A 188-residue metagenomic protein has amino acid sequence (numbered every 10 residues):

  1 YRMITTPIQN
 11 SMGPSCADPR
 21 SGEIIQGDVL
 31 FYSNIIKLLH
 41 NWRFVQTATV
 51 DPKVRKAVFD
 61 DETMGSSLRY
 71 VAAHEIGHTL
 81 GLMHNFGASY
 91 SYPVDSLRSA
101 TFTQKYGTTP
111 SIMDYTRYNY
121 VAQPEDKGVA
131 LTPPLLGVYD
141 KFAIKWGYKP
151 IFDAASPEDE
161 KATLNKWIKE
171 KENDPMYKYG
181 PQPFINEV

Functional and structural regions predicted by a protein language model:
Y1-T79, G107-T108, Y118-V121: Metzincin-family zinc-dependent endopeptidase catalytic domain
M3, P19, F31, H84 (+3 more regions): Generic structural "secondary-structure junction" signal
I35, L39, G87-Y90, V94: Alpha-helix termini
I76-Y92: Catalytic Zn2+-binding segment of zinc metalloproteases
S89-V188: Conserved catalytic/binding loops enriched for acidic/polar residues
